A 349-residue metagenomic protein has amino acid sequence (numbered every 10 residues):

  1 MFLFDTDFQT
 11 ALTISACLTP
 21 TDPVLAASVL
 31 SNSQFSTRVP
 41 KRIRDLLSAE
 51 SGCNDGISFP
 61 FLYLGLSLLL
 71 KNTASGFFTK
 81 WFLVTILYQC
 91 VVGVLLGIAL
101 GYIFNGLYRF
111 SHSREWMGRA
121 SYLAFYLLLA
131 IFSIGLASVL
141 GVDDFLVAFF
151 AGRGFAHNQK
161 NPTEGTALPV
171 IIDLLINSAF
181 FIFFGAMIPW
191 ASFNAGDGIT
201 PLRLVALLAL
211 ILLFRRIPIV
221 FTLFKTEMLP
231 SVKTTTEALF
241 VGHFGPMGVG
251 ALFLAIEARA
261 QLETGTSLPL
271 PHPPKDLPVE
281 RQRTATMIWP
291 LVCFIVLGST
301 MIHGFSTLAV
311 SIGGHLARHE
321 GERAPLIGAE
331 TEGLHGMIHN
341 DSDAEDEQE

Functional and structural regions predicted by a protein language model:
M1-Q348: Transmembrane helical cores of multi-pass secondary ion antiporters/exchangers
